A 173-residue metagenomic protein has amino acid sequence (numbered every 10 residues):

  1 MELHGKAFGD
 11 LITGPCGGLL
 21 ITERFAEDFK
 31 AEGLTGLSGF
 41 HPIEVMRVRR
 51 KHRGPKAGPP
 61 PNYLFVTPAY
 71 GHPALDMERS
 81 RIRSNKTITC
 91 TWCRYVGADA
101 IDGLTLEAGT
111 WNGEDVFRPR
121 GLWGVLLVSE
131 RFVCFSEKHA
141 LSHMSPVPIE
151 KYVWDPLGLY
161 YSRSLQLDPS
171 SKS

Functional and structural regions predicted by a protein language model:
M1-S173: Extended, low-hydrophobicity, polar/charged segments
